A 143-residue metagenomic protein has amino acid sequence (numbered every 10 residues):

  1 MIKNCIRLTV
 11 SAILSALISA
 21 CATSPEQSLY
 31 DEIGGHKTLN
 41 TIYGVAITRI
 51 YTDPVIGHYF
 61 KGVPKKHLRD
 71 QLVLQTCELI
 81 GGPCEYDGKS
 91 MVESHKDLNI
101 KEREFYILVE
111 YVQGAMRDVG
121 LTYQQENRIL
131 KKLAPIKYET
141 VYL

Functional and structural regions predicted by a protein language model:
M1-V10: Bacterial N-terminal signal peptides that target proteins for export
L17-A20: C-terminal motif of bacterial Sec signal peptides marking the signal peptidase cleavage site
A22-L143: Globin-like tetrapyrrole-binding proteins
